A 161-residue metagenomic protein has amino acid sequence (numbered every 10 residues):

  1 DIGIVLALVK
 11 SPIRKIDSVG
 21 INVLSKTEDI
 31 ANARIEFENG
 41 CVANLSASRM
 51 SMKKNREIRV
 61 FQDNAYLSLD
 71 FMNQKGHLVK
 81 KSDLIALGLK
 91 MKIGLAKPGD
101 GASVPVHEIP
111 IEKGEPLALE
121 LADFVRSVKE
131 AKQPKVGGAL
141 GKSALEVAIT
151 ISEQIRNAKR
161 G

Functional and structural regions predicted by a protein language model:
I2-H77, K81, I111-G114, A118-K132: Contiguous beta-strand/loop segments that form the cofactor/metal-binding neighborhood of enzyme cores
A33-R34, L84, G88-L89, S152-E153: Short alpha-helix boundary/capping motifs
E38, L119, D123-G161: C-terminal helix-rich "cap/oligomerization" subdomain common to oxidoreductases
N44, S68, A86-L87, K135 (+1 more regions): A sequence-level detector of short linear motifs
D63-A65, G88-K90, I155-G161: Juxtamembrane/interface motifs at transmembrane-helix termini
L69, K75-D100: Mobile, glycine-enriched helix-loop/loop "lid" segments at the mouths of ligand-binding/catalytic clefts that gate
A102-I109: Short glycine/proline- and acidic residue-enriched helix-loop micro-motifs that form flexible lids or anion-recognition
